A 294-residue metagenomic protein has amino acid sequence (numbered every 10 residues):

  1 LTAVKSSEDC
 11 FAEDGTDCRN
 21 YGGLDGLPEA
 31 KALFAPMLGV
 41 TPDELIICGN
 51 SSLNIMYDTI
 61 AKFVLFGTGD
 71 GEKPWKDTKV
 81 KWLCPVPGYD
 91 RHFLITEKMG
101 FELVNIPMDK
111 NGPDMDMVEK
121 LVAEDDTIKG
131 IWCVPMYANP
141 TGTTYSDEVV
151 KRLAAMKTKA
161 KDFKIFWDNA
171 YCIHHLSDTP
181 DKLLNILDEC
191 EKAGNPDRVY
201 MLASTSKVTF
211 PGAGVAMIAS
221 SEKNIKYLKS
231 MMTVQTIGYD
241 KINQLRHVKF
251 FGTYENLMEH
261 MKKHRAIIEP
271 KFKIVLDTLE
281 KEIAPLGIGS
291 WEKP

Functional and structural regions predicted by a protein language model:
L1-C10, T233, K249-F251: N-terminal basic, amphipathic alpha-helical segments
C10, D14-K161, C172-A193: Conserved core of the PLP fold type I
C18, T141, M232, M261-A266: Active-site rim elements
F34-A35, M217, L245-T253: Helix-loop "lid/cap" segments that line or gate small-molecule binding pockets
G130, K164, Y200: Hydrophobic "anchor" residues on beta-strands that sit immediately upstream of conserved functional sites
D168-N169: Walker B catalytic acidic pair
I173, K182-S230, Y239-I242: Active-site PLP attachment segment
D197, A203-S204, Q235, F250-G252 (+1 more regions): Conserved small-domain helix->loop->beta segment predominantly found in fold-type I
